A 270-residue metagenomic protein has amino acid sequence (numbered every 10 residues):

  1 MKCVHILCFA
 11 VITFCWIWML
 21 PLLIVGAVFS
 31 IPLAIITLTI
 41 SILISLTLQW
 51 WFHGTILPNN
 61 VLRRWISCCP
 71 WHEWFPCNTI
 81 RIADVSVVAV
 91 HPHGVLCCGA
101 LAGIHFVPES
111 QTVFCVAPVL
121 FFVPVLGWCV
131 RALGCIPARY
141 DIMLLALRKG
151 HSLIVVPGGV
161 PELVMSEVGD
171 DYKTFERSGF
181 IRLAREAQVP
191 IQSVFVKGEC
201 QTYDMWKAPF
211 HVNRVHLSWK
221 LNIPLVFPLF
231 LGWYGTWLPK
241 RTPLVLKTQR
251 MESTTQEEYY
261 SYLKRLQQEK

Functional and structural regions predicted by a protein language model:
M1-S45: Alpha-helical bilayer-embedded segments of polytopic membrane proteins, i.e., transmembrane/intramembrane helices
M1-V4, I44-L57, T202-L217: Compositionally biased, charge-rich terminal segments
A34-L46, W65, Q111, P124 (+2 more regions): Catalytic cores of glycan-processing enzymes that make or break glycosidic bonds
S41-N60, R81-K149, V160-F175: Catalytic core of membrane glycerolipid acyltransferases/transacylases, capturing the structured, soluble-facing
V61-D84: A short, well-structured juxtamembrane/interface segment
R63-C69, F106-V107, C129, L238-P239: Short, conserved catalytic or adaptor-binding loops enriched in Gly and charged residues
W71, V85, Q111, S152 (+1 more regions): A residue-level signal for beta-strand positions that form part of recognition/binding surfaces within mature
L145-K270: Non-catalytic C-terminal accessory region of glycerolipid acyltransferases and related lyso-lipid remodeling enzymes
